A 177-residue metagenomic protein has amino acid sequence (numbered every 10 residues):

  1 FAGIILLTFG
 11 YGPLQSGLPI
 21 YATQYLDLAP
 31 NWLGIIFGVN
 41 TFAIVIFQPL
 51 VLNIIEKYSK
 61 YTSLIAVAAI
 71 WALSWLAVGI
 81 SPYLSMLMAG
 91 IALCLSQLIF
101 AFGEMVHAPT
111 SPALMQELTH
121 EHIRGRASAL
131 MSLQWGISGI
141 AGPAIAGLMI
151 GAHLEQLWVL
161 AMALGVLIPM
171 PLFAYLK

Functional and structural regions predicted by a protein language model:
I5, M88-V106: Hydrophobic core of transmembrane alpha-helices in multi-pass small-molecule transporters, especially MFS/SLC-type
L6-Q15: Conserved extracellular-gate-facing transmembrane-helix segments in secondary transporters
S16-I36: Short amphipathic helix-loop junctions that connect adjacent transmembrane helices in Major Facilitator Superfamily/SLC
P30-N31, E121-M131: Loop-to-transmembrane helix entry/capping segments in MFS-fold secondary transporters and related SLC/MFSD carriers
I46-K60, I150: Helix-to-loop junctions at the C-terminal end of transmembrane segments in multipass secondary transporters
A69-M86: C-terminal ends and interior cores of transmembrane alpha-helices in multi-pass membrane transporters/permeases
M105-T119: Intracellular juxtamembrane helix-capping segments at the cytosolic ends of symmetry-related transmembrane helices
L148-V166: A membrane-interface helix-boundary motif in multi-pass transporters
